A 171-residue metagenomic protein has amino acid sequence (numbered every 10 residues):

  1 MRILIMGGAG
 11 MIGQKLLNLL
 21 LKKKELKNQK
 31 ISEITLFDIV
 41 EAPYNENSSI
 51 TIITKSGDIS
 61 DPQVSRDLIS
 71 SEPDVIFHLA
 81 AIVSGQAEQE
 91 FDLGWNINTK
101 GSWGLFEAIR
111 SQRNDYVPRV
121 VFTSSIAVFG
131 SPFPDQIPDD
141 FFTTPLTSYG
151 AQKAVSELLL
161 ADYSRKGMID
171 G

Functional and structural regions predicted by a protein language model:
R2-L26: N-terminal Rossmann NAD(P)H-binding glycine-rich loop of SDR-like oxidoreductase domains
M6, F37, I76-A80, V120-I126: SDR active-site strand-loop-helix element
E25-P43: Conserved glycine-rich Rossmann-like NAD(P)H-binding loop of the short-chain dehydrogenase/reductase
S48-D61: Rossmann-fold cofactor-recognition segment
I59-I97: NAD(P)H-binding glycine-rich loop region in Rossmannoid oxidoreductase-like domains and their noncatalytic homologs
S60, L93-G104, T143, A151-Q152: Glycine-rich NAD(P)-binding loop of the Rossmann-fold in SDR/ketoreductase-type enzymes
W103-T147: Conserved Rossmann-fold NAD(P)-dependent oxidoreductase catalytic core, especially the SDR/UDP-sugar
S131, L146-G171: Active-site Tyr-X1-5-Lys
